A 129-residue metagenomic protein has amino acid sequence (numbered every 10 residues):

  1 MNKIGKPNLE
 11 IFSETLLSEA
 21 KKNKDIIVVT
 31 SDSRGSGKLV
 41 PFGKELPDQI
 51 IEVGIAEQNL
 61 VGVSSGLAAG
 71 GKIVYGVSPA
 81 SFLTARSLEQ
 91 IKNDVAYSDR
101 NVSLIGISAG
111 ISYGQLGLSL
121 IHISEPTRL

Functional and structural regions predicted by a protein language model:
M1-S124: Thiamine diphosphate
E125-L129: Positively charged, low-complexity/disordered segments
